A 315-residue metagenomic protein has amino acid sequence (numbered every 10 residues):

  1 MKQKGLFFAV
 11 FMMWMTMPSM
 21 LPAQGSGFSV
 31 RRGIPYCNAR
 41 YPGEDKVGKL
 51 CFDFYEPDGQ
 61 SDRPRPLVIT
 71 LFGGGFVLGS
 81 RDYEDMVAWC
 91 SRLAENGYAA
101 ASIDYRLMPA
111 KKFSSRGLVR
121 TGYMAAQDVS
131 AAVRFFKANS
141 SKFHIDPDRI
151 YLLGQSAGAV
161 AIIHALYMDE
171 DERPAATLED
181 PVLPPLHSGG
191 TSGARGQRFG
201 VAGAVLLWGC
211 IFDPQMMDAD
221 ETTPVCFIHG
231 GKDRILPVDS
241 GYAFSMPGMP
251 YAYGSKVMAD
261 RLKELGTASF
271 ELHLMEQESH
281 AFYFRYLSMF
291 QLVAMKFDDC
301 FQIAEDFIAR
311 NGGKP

Functional and structural regions predicted by a protein language model:
Q24-S61: N-terminal cap/lid segment of alpha/beta-hydrolase-fold proteins
P64-G74: Short beta-strand element of the alpha/beta-hydrolase
F76-D85, D104-Y123, M168, Y283-Y286: Cap/lid segment of the alpha/beta-hydrolase catalytic domain
D82-S102: Short amphipathic alpha-helix adjacent to the substrate-entry channel of hydrolases
V119-S140: Alpha/beta-hydrolase active-site loop
R134-E221: Primarily recognizes the serine-hydrolase "nucleophile elbow" in alpha/beta-hydrolase and SGNH/GDSL folds
F227-H229: Short beta-strand/loop motif that positions the catalytic acidic residue of the alpha/beta-hydrolase fold
A252, K256-P315: C-terminal catalytic histidine-bearing segment of alpha/beta-hydrolase fold enzymes
